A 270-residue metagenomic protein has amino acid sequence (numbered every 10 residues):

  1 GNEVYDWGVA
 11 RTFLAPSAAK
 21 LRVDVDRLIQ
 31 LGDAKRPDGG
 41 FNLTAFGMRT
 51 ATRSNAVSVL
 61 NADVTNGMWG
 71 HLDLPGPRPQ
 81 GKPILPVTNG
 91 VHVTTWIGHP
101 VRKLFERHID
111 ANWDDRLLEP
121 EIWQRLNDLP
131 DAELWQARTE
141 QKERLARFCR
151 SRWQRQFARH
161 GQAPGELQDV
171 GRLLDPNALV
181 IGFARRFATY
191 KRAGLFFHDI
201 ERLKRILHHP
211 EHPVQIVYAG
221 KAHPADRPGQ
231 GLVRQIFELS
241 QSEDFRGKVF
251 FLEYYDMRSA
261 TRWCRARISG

Functional and structural regions predicted by a protein language model:
G1-G270: Catalytic cores of carbohydrate-active enzymes across secretory and cytosolic contexts
